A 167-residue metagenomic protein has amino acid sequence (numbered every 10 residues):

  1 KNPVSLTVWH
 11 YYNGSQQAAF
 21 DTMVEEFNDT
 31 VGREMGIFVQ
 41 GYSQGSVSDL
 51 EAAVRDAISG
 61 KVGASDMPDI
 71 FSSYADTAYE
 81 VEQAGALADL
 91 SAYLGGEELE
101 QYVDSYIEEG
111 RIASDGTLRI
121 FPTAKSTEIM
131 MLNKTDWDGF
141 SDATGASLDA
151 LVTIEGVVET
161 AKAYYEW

Functional and structural regions predicted by a protein language model:
N2-N13, G36-Y42, D69-I70, R119: Short, well-ordered beta-strand elements
N13-Q16, S46-V47, A75-E80, S126-I129 (+1 more regions): Solvent-exposed loop/turn segments at secondary-structure junctions within structured extracellular/periplasmic domains
G14-G36, Y79: Short, polar/charged alpha-helical segment
S15-F20, S46-L50, T153-I154: Phosphate/oxyanion-binding active-site loops and adjacent basic polyanion-contact surfaces
G32-S105, F140-S141: Extracytoplasmic "Venus flytrap"/periplasmic binding protein-like
S91-Y102, E109-W167: Helix-loop-helix "hinge/cap" segment bordering the ligand-binding cleft or interdomain interface
